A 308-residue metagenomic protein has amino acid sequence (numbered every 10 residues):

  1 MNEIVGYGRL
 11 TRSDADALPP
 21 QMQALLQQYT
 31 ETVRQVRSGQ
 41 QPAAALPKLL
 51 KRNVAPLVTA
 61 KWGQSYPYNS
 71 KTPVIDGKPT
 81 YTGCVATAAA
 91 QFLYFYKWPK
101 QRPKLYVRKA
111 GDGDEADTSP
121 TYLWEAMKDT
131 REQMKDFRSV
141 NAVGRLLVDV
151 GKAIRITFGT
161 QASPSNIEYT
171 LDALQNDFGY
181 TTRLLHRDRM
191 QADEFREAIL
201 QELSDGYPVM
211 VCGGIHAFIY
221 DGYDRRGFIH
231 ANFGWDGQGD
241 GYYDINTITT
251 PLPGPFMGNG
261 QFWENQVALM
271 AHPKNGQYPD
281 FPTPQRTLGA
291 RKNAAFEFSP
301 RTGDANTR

Functional and structural regions predicted by a protein language model:
M1-R12, R226-N246: Catalytic Cys-His active-site segments of thiol-dependent hydrolases/isopeptidases
E3-A162: Active-site-adjacent structural segments surrounding the nucleophilic cysteine of cysteine proteases and isopeptidases
S13-Q27, I248-M270: Short, surface-exposed secondary-structure junctions/capping segments
T80, V85-F92, N166, T170 (+3 more regions): Stable alpha-helical elements in mature extracytoplasmic
C84, V150, L174, V211 (+3 more regions): Generic structural hydrophobic/aromatic packing signal, biased to beta-strands
A88, I156-L171, Y180, G234-L252: Extracellular hydrolytic enzyme modules, especially secreted metalloproteases of the metzincin/thermolysin-like class
D172, N176-N232, G239: Active-site-adjacent substructure of cysteine-protease-like catalytic cores
N259-G260, E264-R308: Short, compositionally biased P/S/T/A/G/V-rich stretches that sit at domain boundaries
